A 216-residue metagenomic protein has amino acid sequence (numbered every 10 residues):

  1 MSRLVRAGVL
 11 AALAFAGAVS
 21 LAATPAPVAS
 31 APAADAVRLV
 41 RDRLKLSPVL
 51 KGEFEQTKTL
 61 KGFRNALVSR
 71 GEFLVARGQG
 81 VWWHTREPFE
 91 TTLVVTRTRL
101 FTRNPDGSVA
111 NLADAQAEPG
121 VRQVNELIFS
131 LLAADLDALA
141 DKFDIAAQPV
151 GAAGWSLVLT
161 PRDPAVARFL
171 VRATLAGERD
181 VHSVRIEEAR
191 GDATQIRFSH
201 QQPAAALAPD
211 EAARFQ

Functional and structural regions predicted by a protein language model:
M1-L4: N-terminal secretory signal peptides that target proteins for export/translocation
G8-A18: Bacterial N-terminal signal peptides
A22-R64, A213-Q216: N-terminal leader/targeting segments and the immediate start of mature chains
E55-T57, G78-G80, R86-P88, T98-L100 (+6 more regions): Solvent-exposed coil/turn segments that connect beta secondary-structure elements in extracytoplasmic/periplasmic
N65-E72: Amphipathic hydrophobic-ligand
E72-Q123, T194-Q195: An acidic-aromatic
S108-W155: Flexible, surface-exposed loop/linker segments and immediately adjacent secondary-structure boundaries
L136-Q216: Gly/Pro-enriched, hydrophobic low-complexity segments that function as extracytoplasmic propeptides/linkers
